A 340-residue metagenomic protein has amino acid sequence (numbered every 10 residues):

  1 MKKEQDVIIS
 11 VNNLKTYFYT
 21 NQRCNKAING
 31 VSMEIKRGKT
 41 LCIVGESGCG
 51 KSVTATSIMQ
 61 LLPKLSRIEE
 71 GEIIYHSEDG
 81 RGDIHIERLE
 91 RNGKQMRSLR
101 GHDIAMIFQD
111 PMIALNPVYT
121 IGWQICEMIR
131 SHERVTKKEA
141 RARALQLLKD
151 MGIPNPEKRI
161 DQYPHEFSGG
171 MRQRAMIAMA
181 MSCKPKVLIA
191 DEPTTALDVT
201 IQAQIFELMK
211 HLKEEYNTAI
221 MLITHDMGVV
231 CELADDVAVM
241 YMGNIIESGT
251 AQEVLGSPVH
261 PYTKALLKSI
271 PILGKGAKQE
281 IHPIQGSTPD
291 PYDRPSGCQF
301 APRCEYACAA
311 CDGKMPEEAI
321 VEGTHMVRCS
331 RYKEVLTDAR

Functional and structural regions predicted by a protein language model:
E72-S98, T136: ABC ATPase NBD Q-loop/coupling interface
G82-I84, T250-R340: Charged, flexible cofactor/metal-binding loops and thiol motifs
K138-K158, K268: Conserved ABC ATPase "signature" region
Q162-F167, M171: Conserved ABC ATPase signature
S182-K186: A short, proline-enriched helix->beta-strand linker immediately N-terminal to the Walker B motif in ABC-type P-loop
I189-P193, L197-Q279: P-loop NTP-binding/switch modules centered on Walker-like glycine-rich loops
